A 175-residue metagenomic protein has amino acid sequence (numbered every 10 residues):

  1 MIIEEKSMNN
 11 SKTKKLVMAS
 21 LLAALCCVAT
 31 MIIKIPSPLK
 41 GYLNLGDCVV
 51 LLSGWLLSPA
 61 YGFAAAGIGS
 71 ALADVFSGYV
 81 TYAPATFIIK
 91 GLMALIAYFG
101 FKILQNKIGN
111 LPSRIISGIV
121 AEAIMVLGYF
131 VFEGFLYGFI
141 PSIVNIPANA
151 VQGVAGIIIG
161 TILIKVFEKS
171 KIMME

Functional and structural regions predicted by a protein language model:
M1-E175: Loop-helix junctions at membrane interfaces
